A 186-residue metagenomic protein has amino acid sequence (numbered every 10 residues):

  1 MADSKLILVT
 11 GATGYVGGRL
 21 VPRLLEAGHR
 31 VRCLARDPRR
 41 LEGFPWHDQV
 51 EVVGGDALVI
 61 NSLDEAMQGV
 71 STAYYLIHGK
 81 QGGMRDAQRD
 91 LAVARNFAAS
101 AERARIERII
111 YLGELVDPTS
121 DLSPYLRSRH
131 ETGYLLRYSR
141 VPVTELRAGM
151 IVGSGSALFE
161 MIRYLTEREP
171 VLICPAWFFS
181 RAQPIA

Functional and structural regions predicted by a protein language model:
A2-H29: N-terminal Rossmann NAD(P)H-binding glycine-rich loop of SDR-like oxidoreductase domains
T10, L34, L76, I109-L115 (+1 more regions): SDR active-site strand-loop-helix element
R19-R23, S100, L135: Rossmann-fold NAD(P)-dependent oxidoreductase module
H29-R36: Conserved glycine-rich Rossmann-like NAD(P)H-binding loop of the short-chain dehydrogenase/reductase
R39-A104, E114-T119: NAD(P)H-binding glycine-rich loop region in Rossmannoid oxidoreductase-like domains and their noncatalytic homologs
R103-R108, R140-V141: A short helix->loop->beta-strand "cap" motif at the edges of active sites that frequently abuts
D121-G149, S154-Y164: Active-site Tyr-X1-5-Lys
Y164-I185: A conserved pocket-lining segment of Rossmann-fold NAD(P)-dependent short-chain dehydrogenase/reductase
